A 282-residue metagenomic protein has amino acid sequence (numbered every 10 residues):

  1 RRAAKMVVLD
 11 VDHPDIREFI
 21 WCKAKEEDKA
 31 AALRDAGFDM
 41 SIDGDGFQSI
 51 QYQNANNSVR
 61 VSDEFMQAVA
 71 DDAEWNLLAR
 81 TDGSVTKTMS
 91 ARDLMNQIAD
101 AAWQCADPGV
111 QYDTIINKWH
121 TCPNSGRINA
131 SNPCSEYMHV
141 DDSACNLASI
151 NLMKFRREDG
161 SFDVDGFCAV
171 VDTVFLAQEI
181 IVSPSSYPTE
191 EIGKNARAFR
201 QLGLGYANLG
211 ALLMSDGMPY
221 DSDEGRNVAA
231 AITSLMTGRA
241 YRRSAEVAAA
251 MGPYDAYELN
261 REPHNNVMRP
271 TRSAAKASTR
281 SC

Functional and structural regions predicted by a protein language model:
R1-A169, T173, S183-R197, N227-A229 (+1 more regions): Active-site cavity-forming subdomains of large catalytic enzyme subunits
M153-D159, M214-D221: Short helix-capping/linker segments at secondary-structure and domain boundaries
G166, Q201-L204, M236: Short, contiguous, pocket-lining structural segments that sit at or immediately flank catalytic/ligand-binding sites
F175-I181, N195-G217: Core structural elements
E224: Ferredoxin-type iron-sulfur electron-transfer modules in oxidoreductases and energy-metabolism complexes
